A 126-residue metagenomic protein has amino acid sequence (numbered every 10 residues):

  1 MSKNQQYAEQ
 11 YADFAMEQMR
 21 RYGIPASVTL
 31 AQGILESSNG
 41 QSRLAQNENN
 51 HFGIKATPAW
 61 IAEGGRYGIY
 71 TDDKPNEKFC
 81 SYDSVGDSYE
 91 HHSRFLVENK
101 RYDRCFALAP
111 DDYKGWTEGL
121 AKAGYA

Functional and structural regions predicted by a protein language model:
M1-A126: Catalytic cores of secreted/periplasmic lytic hydrolases that degrade extracellular macromolecules
